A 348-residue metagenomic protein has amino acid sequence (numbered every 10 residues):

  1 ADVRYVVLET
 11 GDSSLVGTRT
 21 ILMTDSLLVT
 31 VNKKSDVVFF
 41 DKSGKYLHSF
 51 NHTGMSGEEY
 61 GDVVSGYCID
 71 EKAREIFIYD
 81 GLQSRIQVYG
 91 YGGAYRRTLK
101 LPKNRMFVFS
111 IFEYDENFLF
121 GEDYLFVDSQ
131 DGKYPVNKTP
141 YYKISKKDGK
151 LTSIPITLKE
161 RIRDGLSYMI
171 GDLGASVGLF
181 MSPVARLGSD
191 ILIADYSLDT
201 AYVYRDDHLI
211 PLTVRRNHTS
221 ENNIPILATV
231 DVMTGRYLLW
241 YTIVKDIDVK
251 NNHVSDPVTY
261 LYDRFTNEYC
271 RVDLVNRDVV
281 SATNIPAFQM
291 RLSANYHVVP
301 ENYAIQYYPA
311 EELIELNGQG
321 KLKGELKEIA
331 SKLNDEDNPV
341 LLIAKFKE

Functional and structural regions predicted by a protein language model:
A1-D12, V38-T53, Q83-P102, P135-G174 (+3 more regions): Surface-exposed loop/turn elements that mediate protein-protein interactions on large endomembrane-trafficking
V3-S35: Beta-strand-rich domains and repeat architectures in extracellular enzymes and scaffolds, especially beta-propellers
E9-T18, K45-A73, Y79-G81, P102-N104: Blade-loop segments of beta-propeller domains
T18-M23, S65-K72, S110-E116, D123-F126 (+4 more regions): Structural signature of eukaryotic scaffold interfaces centered on beta-propeller domains
T24-D25, K33-K34, K72, L82 (+9 more regions): Short loop/turn segments that connect beta-strands within the blades of beta-propeller domains, predominantly WD40
L28, I76, F118-L119, I191 (+2 more regions): Hydrophobic beta-strand positions that form the internal "hydrophobic ladder" of WD40/Gbeta-like beta-propeller blades
T30-K33, I78-G81, G121-D123, I193-Y196 (+1 more regions): Conserved beta-strand positions in repeat-built beta-propeller and related beta-rich domains
G66-V127: Internal, well-ordered domain-core segments that constitute the primary functional module of diverse proteins
